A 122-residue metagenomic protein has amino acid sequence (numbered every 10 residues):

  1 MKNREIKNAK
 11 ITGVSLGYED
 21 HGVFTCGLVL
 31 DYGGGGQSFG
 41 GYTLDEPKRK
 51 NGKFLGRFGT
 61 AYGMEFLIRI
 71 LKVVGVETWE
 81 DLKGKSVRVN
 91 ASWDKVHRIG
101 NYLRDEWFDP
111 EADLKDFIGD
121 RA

Functional and structural regions predicted by a protein language model:
M1-A122: Short beta-rich binding modules
